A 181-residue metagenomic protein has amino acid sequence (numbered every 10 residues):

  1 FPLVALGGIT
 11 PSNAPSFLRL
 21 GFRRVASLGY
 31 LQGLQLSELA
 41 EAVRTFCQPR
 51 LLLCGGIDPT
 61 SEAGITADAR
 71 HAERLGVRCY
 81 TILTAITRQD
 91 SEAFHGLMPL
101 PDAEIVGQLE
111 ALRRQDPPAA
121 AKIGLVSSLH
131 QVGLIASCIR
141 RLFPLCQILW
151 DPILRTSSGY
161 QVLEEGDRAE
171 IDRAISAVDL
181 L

Functional and structural regions predicted by a protein language model:
F1-S12: Glycine-rich beta-to-alpha transition loops that act as phosphate-gripper elements at the mouths of alpha/beta enzyme
V4-A5, A120-G124: Short catalytic-loop micro-motif centered on adjacent basic/acidic residues
G7-I9, G29-Y30, L83-T84, L125 (+1 more regions): Short secondary-structure boundary segments
A14-F46, Y80-R88: Glycine-rich phosphate-binding active-site loops on the catalytic face of alpha/beta enzymes
F46-A120: Small-residue (G/A/S/T)-rich helix-start motifs and N-terminal tracts that mark the onset
I123, S128-L181: Conserved beta-alpha-beta core of the PfkB/ribokinase-like small-molecule kinase fold
